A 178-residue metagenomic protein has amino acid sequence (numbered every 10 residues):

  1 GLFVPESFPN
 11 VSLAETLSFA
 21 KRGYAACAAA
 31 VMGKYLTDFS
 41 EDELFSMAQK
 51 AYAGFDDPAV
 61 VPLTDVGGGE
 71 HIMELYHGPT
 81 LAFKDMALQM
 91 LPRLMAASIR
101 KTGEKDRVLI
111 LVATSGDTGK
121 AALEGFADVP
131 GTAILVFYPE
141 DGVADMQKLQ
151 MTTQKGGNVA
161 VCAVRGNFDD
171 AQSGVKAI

Functional and structural regions predicted by a protein language model:
G1-I178: PLP-dependent amino-acid enzyme catalytic core
